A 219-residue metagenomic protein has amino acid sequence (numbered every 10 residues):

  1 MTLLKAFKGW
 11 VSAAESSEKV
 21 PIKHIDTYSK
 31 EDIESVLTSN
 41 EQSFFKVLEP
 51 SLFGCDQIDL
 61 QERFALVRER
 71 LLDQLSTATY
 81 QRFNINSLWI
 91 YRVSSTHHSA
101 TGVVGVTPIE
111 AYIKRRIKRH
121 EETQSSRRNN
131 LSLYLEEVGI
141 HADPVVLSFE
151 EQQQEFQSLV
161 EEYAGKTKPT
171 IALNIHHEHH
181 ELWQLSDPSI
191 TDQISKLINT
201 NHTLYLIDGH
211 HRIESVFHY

Functional and structural regions predicted by a protein language model:
M1-Y219: A cross-family signal for N-terminal binding/gating loops and helix N-caps that shape access to the active site
